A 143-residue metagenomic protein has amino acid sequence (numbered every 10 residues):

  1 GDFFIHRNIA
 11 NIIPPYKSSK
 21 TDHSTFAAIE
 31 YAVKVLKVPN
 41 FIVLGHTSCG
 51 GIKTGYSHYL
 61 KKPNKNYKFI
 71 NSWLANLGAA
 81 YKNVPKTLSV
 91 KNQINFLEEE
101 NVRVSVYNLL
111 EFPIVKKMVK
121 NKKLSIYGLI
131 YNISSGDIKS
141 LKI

Functional and structural regions predicted by a protein language model:
G1-I12: Catalytic core of membrane glycerolipid acyltransferases/transacylases, capturing the structured, soluble-facing
N11-P39, G50-I143: Divalent-metal-activated hydrolytic enzyme cores
V43: Conserved functional hotspot residues or short segments at active or partner-binding sites across diverse domains
